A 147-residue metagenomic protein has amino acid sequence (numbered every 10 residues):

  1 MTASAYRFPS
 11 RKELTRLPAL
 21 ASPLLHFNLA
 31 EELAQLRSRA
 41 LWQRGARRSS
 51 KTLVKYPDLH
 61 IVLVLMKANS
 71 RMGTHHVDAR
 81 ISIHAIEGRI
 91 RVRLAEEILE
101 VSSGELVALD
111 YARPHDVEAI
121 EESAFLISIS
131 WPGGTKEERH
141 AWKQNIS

Functional and structural regions predicted by a protein language model:
M1-D58, A141-S147: A short, N-terminal "cap"/entry segment at the start of jelly-roll beta-barrel domains of the cupin/DSBH fold
A46-R47, H60-V77: Conserved short histidine dyad/triad with adjacent acidic residue
K55, Y111-T135: Ligand-binding loop in jelly-roll beta-barrel domains
H60, R89-R91, I98, P114 (+1 more regions): Structural motif
L63, I86-E87, S102-S103, E121: A cytosolic small-molecule/anion-sensing beta-strand core signal
L65-K67, H76-V92: Short, conserved beta-strand element in jelly-roll/cupin
M72-T74, V92-R93, L109, P114-I120: Short beta-strand His + acidic residue motifs that chelate non-heme Fe in jelly-roll/DSBH and cupin folds
E96-Y111: Short acidic-glycine-tyrosine-enriched beta hairpin
